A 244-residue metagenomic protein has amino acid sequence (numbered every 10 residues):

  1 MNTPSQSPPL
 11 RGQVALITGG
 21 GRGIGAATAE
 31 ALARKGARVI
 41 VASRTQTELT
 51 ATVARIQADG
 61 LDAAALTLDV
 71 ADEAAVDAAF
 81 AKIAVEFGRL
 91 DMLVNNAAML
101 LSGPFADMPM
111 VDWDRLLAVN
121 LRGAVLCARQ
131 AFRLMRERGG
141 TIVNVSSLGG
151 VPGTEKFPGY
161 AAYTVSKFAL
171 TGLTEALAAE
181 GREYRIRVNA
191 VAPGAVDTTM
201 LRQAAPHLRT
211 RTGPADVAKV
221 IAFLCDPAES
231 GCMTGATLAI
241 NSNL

Functional and structural regions predicted by a protein language model:
G21-R22: Conserved glycine-rich cofactor-binding loop
Q46-T47, T67-A78, M110: The beta1-alpha1 cofactor-binding region of Rossmann-like NAD(H)/NADP(H)-dependent oxidoreductases
P104-F105, D112-D114: Substrate-binding pocket helix/loop in short-chain dehydrogenase/reductase
A128, Y163-S166: Active-site helix of classical SDR
R133, E175, A179-E180: Alpha-helical segment proximal to the catalytic Tyr-Lys
S147: Residue(s) in the substrate-gating loop at a strand-loop-helix junction that position the organic substrate next
E183, A190, P206-L244: C-terminal helical subdomain
